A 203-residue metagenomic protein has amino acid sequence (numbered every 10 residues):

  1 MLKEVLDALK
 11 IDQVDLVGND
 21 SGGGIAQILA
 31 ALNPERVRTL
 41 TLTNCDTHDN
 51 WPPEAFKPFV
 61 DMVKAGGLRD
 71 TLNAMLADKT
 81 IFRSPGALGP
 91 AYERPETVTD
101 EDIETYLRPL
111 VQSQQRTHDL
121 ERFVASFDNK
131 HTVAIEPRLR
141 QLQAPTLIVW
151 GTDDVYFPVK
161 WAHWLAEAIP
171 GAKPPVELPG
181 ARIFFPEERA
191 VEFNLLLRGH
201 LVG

Functional and structural regions predicted by a protein language model:
M1-V17, S21-E177, P186, N194 (+1 more regions): Flexible "cap/lid" subdomain of the alpha/beta-hydrolase fold that forms the substrate-access gate
A181: Conserved short acidic donor-positioning loop in nucleotide-sugar-dependent glycosyltransferases
